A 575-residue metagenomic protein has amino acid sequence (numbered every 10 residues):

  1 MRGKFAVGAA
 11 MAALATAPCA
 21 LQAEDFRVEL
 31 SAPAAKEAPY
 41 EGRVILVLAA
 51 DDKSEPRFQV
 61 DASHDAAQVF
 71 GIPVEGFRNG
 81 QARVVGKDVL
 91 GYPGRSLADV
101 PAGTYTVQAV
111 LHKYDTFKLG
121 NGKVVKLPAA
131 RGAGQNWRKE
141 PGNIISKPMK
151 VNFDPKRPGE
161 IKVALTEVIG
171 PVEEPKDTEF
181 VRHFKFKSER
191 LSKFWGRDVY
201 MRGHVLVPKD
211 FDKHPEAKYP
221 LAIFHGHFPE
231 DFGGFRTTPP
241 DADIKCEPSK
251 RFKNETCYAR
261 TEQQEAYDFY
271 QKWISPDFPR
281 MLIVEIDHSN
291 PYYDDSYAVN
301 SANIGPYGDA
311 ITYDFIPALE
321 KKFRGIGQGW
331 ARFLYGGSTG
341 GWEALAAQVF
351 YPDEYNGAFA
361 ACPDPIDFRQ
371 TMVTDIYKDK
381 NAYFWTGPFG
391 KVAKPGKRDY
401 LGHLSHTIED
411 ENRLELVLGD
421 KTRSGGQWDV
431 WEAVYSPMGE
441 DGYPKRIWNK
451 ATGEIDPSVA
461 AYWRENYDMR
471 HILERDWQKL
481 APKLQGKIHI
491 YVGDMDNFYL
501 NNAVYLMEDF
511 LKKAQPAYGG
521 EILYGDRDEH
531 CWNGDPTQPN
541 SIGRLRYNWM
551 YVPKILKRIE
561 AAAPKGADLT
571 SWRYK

Functional and structural regions predicted by a protein language model:
M1-A9: Bacterial N-terminal signal peptides that target proteins for export
G8-P18: Bacterial N-terminal signal peptides
C19-A23: Sec/Tat signal peptide C-region and signal peptidase I cleavage site
E24-A32, E37-I45, Y200-H204, I223: Contiguous beta-strand segments within globular domains
A50-K575: Non-catalytic cap/lid and distal C-terminal segments of serine-dependent acyl enzymes
